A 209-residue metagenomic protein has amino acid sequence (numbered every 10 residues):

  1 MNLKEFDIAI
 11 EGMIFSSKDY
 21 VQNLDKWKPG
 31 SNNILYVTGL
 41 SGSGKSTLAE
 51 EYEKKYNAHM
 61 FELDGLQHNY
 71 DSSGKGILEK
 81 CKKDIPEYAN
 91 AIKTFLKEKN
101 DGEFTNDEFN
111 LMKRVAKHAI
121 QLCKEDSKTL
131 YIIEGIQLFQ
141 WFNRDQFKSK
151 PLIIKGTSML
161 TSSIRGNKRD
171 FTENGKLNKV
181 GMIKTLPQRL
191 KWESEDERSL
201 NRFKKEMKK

Functional and structural regions predicted by a protein language model:
E5-L24: N-terminal pre-Walker A segment at the start of P-loop NTPase domains
L40: P-loop (Walker A) phosphate-binding loop of NTP-binding proteins
S43: ATP-binding Walker
S46: Walker A/P-loop
E50, K54-D107: Conserved substrate/cofactor phosphate-moiety recognition/catalytic segment in nucleotide-dependent phosphotransferases
K99-Q146: Glycine-rich phosphate-binding loop used to anchor ATP phosphates in small-molecule kinases, encompassing both
Q140, D170-K209: Small-molecule kinase domains that catalyze NTP-dependent phosphoryl transfer to phosphate-bearing small molecules
F147-N167: Conserved phosphate-donor/acceptor-positioning beta-strand/loop module used by diverse small-molecule
